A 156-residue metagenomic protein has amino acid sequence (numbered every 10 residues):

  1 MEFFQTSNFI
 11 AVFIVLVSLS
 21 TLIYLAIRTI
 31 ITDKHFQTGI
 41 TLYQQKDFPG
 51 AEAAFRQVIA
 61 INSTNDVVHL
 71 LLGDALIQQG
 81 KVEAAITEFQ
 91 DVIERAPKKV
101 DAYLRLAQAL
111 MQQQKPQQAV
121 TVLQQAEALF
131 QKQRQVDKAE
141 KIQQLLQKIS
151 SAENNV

Functional and structural regions predicted by a protein language model:
M1-H35, N155-V156: Long, contiguous interaction/recruitment modules in multidomain scaffold/adaptor proteins
T6, R28-V67, L71, Q78: Alpha-helical segment of the N-proximal tetratricopeptide repeat
Q57-A60, D91-E94, A128: Conserved structural position within tetratricopeptide repeats
Q108-Q135, K141-S151: TPR/TPR-like (Sel1-like) alpha-helical repeat modules
